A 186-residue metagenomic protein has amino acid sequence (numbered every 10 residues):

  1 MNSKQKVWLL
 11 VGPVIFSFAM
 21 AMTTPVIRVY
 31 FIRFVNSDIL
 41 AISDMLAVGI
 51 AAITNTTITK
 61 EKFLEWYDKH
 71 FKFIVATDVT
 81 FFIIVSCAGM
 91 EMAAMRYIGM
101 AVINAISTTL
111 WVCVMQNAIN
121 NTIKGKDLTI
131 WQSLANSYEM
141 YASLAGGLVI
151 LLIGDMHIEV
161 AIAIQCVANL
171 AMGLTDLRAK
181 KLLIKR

Functional and structural regions predicted by a protein language model:
N2-G49: Helix-loop boundary and gating motifs at the non-cytosolic
V14, A93-W111: Hydrophobic core of transmembrane alpha-helices in multi-pass small-molecule transporters, especially MFS/SLC-type
V29, R33, T59, S143-I162: Transmembrane alpha-helix termini and helix-breaking/packing motifs in multi-pass membrane transporters
S37, I123-A135: Loop-to-transmembrane helix entry/capping segments in MFS-fold secondary transporters and related SLC/MFSD carriers
T54-D68, G154: Helix-to-loop junctions at the C-terminal end of transmembrane segments in multipass secondary transporters
A76-M92: C-terminal ends and interior cores of transmembrane alpha-helices in multi-pass membrane transporters/permeases
T108-I123: Intracellular juxtamembrane helix-capping segments at the cytosolic ends of symmetry-related transmembrane helices
V160-R178: Symmetry-related core transmembrane helices of the 12-TM Major Facilitator Superfamily/SLC fold
